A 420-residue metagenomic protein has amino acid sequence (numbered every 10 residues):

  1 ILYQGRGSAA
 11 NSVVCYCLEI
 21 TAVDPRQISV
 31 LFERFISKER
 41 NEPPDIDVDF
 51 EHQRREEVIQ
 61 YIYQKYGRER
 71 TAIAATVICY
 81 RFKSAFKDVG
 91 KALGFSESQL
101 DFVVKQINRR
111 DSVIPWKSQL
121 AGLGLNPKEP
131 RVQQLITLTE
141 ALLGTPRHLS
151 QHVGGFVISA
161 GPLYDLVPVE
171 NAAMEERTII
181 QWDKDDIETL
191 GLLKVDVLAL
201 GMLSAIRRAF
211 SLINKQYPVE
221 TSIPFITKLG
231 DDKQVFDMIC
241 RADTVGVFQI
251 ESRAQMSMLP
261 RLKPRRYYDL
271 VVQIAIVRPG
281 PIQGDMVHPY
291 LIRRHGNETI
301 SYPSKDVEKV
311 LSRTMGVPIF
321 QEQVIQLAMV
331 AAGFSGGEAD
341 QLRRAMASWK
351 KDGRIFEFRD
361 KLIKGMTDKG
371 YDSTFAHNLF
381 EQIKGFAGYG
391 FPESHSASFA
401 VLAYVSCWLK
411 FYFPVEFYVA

Functional and structural regions predicted by a protein language model:
I1-A420: Noncatalytic, beta-rich nucleic-acid-contacting surfaces in large DNA/RNA-processing enzymes
